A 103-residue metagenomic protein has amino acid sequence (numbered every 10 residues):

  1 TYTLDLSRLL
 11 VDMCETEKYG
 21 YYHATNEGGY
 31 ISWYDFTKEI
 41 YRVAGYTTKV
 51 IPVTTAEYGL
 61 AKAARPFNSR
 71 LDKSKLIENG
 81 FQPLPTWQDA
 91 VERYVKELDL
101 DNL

Functional and structural regions predicted by a protein language model:
T1, I31, L71, Q82-P85: Residue-level signal for the nucleotide or nucleotide-sugar donor/cofactor binding architecture
S7-A61, F67, W87, L103: Mid/C-terminal beta-alpha module of Rossmann-like enzyme folds, strongest in SDR-family dehydrogenases/epimerases
D12, E39, N79-F81, R93: Residue-level signal for well-ordered alpha-helical scaffold segments within enzymatic catalytic domains
E17, G80-P83: Flexible interhelical turns and helix-capping residues at alpha-helix boundaries within structured domains
S69-E78: A polyampholytic, Gly/Pro-enriched intrinsically disordered region
W87-L103: Amphipathic terminal alpha-helices
